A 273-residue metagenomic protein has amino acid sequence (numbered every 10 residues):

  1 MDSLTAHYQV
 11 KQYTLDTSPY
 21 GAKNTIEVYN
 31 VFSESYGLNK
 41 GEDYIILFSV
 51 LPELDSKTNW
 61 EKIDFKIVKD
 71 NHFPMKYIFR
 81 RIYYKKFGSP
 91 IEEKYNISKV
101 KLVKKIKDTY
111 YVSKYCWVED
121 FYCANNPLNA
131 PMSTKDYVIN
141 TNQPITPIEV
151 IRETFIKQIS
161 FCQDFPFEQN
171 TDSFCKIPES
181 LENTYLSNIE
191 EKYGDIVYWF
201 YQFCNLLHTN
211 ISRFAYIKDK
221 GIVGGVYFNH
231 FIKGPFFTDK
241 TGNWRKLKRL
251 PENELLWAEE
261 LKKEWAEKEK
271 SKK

Functional and structural regions predicted by a protein language model:
M1-K273: Conserved functional acidic sites
